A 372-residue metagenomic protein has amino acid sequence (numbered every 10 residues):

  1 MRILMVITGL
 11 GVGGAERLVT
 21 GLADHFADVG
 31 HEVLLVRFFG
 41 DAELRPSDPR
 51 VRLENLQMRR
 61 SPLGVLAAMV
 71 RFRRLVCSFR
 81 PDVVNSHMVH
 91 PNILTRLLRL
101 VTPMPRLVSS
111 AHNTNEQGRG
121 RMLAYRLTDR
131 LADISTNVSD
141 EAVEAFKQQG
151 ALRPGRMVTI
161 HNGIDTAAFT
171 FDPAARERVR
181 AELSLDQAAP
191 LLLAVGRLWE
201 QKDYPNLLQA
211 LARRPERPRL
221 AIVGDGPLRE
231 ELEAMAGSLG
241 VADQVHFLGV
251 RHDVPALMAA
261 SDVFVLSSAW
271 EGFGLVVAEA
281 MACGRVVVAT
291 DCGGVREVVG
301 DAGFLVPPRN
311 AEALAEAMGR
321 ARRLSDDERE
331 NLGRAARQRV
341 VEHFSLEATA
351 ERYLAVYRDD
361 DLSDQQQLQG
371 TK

Functional and structural regions predicted by a protein language model:
M5-A67, P227: N-terminal strand-loop element at the rim of the active site of nucleotide-sugar-dependent glycosyltransferases
G13-G21, P190-R213, P227-A234, E312: A conserved mid-protein helix/loop that constitutes part of the nucleotide-sugar donor-binding site
S86-N92, A111: Short His-centered aromatic/hydrophobic patch
V108-V138, E144, G150-L152: A conserved, positively charged/aromatic
A181, E328-H343, T349-A355: A short, well-ordered alpha-helix in the C-terminal region of glycosyltransferases
V250, A269: Aromatic "clamp/platform" in nucleotide-sugar-dependent glycosyltransferases that forms part of the donor/acceptor
V277, V286-A289: Short hydrophobic beta-strand element within catalytic cores of glycosyltransferases and related nucleotide-activated
F304-E312, R320-D326: Conserved acidic donor-binding segment of nucleotide-sugar-dependent glycosyltransferases
